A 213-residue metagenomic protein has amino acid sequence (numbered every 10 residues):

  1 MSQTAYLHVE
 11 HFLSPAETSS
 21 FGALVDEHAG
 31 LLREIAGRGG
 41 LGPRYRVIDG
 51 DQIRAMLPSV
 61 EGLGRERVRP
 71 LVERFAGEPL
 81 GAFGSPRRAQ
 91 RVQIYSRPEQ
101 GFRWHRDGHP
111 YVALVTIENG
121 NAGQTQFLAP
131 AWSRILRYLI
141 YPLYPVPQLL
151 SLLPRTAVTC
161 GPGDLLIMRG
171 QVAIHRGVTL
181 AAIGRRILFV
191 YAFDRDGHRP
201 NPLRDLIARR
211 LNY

Functional and structural regions predicted by a protein language model:
M1-F75: Non-heme Fe(II)/2-oxoglutarate
M1-Q3, I135-R137, Q148, A208-Y213: Fe(II)/2-oxoglutarate
L13-P15, E118-G120, W132, Q171-I174 (+1 more regions): Short, solvent-exposed loop/turn segments at secondary-structure junctions
L41-R54, R65-T125: Conserved double-stranded beta-helix
I94-L165, P202: Catalytic core of non-heme Fe(II) oxygenases with the double-stranded beta-helix
V115, I167, I183-H198: A short hydrophobic beta-strand segment most commonly corresponding to one strand of the jelly-roll/cupin
A173-A182: Short beta-strand His + acidic residue motifs that chelate non-heme Fe in jelly-roll/DSBH and cupin folds
Y191-Y213: Double-stranded beta-helix
